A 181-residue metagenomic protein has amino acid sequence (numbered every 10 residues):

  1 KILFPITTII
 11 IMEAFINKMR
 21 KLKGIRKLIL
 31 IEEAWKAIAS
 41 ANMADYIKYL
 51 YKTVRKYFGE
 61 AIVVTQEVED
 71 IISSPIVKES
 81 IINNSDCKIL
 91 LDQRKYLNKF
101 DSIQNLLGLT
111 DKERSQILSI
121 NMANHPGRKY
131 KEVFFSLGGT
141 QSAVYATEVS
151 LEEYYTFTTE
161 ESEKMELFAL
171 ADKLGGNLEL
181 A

Functional and structural regions predicted by a protein language model:
K1-K21, I120-A181: Conserved P-loop NTPase motor module
K1-S115, L151: Conserved P-loop NTPase motor cores
